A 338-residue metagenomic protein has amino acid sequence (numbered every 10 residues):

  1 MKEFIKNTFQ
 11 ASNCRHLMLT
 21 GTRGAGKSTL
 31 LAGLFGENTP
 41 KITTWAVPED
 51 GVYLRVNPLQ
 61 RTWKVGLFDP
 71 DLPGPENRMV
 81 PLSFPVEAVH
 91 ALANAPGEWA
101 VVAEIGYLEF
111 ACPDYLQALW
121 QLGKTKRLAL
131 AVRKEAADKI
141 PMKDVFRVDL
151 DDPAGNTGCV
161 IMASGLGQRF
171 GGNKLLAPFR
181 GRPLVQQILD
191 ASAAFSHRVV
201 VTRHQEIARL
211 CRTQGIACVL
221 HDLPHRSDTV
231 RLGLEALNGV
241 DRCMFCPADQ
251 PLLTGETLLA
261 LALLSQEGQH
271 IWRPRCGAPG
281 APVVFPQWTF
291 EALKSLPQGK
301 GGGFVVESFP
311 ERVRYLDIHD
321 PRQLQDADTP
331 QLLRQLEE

Functional and structural regions predicted by a protein language model:
L17, A91-A93, G97, I105-G155: Replace "adjacent to P-loop NTPase cores in ATP/GTP-dependent enzymes" with "adjacent to NTP-binding cores
R23: The conserved Walker
G26: Conserved glycine(s) of the Walker
T29-N77: N-terminal phosphate/diphosphate-binding loop that engages ATP/GTP or pyrophosphate donors across diverse enzyme folds
T157-Q205: N-terminal glycine-rich phosphate-binding loop and ensuing alpha1 helix
Q186-M244, E256: Conserved N-terminal catalytic core of the sugar/cofactor nucleotidyltransferase
H225-E291: Conserved beta-loop-beta/alpha segment of the NTase-like Rossmann-fold superfamily that binds/positions NTPs
K294-E338: Conserved alpha/beta core of the MobA/IspD/sugar-nucleotide pyrophosphorylase nucleotidyltransferase superfamily
